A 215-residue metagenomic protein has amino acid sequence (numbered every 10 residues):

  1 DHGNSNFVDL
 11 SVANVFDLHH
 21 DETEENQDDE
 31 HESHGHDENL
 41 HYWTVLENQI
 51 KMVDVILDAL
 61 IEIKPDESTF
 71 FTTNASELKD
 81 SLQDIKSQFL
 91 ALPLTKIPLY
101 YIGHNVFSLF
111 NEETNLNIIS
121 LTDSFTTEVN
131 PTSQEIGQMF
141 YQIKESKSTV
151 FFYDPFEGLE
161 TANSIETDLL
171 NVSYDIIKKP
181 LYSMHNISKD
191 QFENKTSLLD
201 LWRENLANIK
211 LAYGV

Functional and structural regions predicted by a protein language model:
D1-V215: Extracytoplasmic metal-acquisition and chelation regions
